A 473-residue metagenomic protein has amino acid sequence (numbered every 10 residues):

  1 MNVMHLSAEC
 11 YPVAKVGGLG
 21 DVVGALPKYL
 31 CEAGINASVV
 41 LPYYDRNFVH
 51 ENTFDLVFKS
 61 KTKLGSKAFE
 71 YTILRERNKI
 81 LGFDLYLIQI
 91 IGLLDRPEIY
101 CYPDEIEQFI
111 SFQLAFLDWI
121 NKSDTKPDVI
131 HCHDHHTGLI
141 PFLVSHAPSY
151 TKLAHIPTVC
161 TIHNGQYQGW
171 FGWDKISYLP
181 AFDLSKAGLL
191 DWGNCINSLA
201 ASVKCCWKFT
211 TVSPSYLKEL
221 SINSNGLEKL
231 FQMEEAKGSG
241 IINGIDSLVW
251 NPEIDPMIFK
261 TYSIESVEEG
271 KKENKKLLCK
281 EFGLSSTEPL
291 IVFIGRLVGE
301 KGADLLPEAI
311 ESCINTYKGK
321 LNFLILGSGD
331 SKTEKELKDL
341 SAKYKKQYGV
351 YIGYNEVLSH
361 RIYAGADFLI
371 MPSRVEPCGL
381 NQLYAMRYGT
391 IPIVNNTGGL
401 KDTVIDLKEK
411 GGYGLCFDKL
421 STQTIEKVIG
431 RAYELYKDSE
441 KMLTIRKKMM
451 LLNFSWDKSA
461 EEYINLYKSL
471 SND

Functional and structural regions predicted by a protein language model:
M1-D473: Catalytic cores of nucleotide-sugar-dependent glycosyltransferases that transfer UDP/GDP/TDP-activated
